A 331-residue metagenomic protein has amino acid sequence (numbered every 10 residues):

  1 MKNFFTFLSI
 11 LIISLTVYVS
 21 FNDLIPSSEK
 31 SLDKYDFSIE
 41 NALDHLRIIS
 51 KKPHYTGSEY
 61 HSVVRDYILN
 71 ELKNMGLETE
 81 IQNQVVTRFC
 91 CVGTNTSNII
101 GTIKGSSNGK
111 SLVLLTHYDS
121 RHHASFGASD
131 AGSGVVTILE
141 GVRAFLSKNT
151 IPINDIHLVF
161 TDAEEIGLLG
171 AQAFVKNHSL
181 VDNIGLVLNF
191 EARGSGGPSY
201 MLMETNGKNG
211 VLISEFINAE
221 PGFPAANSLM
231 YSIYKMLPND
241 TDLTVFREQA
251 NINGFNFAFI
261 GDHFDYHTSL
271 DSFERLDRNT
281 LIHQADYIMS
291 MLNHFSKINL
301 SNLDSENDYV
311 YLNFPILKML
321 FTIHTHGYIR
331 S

Functional and structural regions predicted by a protein language model:
M1-F4, L8, L303-S331: Acidic, Ser/Thr-rich low-complexity intrinsically disordered segments
F4-S20: Hydrophobic membrane-insertion alpha-helices, especially the h-region of bacterial N-terminal signal peptides
I25-L320: Soluble extramembrane regions of membrane proteins in the secretory/endomembrane system
